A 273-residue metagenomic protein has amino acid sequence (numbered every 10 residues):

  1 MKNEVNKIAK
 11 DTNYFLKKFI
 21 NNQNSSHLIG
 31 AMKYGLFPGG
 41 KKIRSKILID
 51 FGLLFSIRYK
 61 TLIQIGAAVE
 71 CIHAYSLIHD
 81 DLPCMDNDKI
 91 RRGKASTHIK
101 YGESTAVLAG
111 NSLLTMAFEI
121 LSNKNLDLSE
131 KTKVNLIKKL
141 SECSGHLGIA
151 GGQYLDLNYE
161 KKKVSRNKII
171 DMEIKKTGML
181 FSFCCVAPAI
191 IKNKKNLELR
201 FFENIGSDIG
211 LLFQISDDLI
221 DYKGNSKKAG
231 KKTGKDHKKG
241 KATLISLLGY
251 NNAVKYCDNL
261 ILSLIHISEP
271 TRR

Functional and structural regions predicted by a protein language model:
E4, K10, K17-L264: Mg2+-dependent prenyl diphosphate-binding active-site environment of isoprenoid biosynthetic enzymes
I265-T271: Conserved small/polar residues in nucleotide/adenosyl-binding loops
